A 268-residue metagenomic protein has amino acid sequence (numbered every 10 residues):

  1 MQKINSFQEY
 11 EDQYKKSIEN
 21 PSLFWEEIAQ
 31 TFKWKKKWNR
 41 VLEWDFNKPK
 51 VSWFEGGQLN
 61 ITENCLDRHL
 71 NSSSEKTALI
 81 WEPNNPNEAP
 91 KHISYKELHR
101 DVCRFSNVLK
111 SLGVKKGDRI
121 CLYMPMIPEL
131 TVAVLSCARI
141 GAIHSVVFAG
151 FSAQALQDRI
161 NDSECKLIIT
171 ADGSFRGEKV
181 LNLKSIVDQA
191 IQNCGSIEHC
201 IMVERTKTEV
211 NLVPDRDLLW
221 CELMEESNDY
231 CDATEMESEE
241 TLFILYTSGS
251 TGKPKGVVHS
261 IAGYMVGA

Functional and structural regions predicted by a protein language model:
M1-I93, E97-R100, R104, I191-S196 (+2 more regions): N-lobe entry segment of adenylate-forming
S17, L66-L70, L98, V102 (+6 more regions): Adenylate-forming
S22, C103-N107, N161, G252: Solvent-exposed alpha-helix faces
T62, L79-V134, S152-Q157, L212 (+1 more regions): Conserved AMP-binding/adenylate-forming core of the ANL superfamily
E75-T77, C200-M202, V213-Y246, K253: Conserved pre-ATP/AMP-binding loop-to-beta segment of ANL
K91-K96, T234, L242-V266: Conserved AMP-binding A3 loop
P125-M126, A155, I160, K166-I169 (+3 more regions): Hydrophobic, small-residue-rich alpha-helical packing segments that form membrane-like cores
L135, R139-E222: Structural core segment of the AMP-binding/adenylate-forming
